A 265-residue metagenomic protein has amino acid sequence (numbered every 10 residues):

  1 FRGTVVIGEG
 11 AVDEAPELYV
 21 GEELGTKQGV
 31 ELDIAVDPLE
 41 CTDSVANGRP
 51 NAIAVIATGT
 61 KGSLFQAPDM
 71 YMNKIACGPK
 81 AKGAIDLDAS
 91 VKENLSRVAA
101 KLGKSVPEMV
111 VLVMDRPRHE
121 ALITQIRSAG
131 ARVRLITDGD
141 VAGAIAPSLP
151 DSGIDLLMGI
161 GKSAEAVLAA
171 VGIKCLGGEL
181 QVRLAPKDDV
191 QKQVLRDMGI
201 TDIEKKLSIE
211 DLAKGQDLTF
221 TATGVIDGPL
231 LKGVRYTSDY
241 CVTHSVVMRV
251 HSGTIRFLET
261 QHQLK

Functional and structural regions predicted by a protein language model:
F1-K61: Flexible, acidic active-site loops/lids enriched in D/E/S/T/G that coordinate Mg2+ and/or position polar
V5-E9, I34-V36, V45-N47, Q66-A67 (+4 more regions): General beta-strand structural signal in soluble alpha/beta enzymes
A11-D13, R118, T137-A144: Short acidic loop-to-helix transition motifs that present clustered carboxylates
E23-G29, A46-R49, K101-V106, Q125-S128 (+3 more regions): Solvent-exposed alpha-helices and their adjacent loops that cap or buttress functional pockets in soluble metabolic
P38-N47, A52-A54, E120, V141-I145 (+2 more regions): Short glycine/serine/threonine-rich phosphate/pyrophosphate-binding segments that cradle anionic phosphate groups
V55-L135, G228-R235, C241-L264: Acidic beta-strand-loop-alpha-helix segment within the catalytic core of divalent metal-dependent phosphate-processing
G78-G83, K174-G178, V182-K265: Anaerobic metallocofactor- and corrinoid-dependent redox/one-carbon enzyme cores, especially those from methanogenesis
A131-V141, I154-L156, I160-G161, E165-R196 (+1 more regions): Gly/Ser/Thr-rich active-site loops/lids in small-molecule metabolic enzymes that frequently grip phosphoryl groups
